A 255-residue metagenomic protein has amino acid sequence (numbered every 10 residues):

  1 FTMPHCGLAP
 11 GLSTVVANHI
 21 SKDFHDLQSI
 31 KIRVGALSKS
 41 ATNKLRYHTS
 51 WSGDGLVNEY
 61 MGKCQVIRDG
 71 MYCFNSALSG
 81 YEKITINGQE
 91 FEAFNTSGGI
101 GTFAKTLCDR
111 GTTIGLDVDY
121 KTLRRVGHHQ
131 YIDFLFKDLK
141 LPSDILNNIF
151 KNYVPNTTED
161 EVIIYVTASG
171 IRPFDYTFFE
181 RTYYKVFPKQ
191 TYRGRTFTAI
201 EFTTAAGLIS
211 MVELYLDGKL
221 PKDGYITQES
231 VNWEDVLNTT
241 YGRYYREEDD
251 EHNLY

Functional and structural regions predicted by a protein language model:
F1-V34, S38: N-terminal Rossmann-like NAD(P) cofactor-binding subdomain of oxidoreductases, focused on the glycine-rich
D23-Y255: C-terminal catalytic/substrate-binding lobe primarily of soluble NAD(P)-dependent oxidoreductases
